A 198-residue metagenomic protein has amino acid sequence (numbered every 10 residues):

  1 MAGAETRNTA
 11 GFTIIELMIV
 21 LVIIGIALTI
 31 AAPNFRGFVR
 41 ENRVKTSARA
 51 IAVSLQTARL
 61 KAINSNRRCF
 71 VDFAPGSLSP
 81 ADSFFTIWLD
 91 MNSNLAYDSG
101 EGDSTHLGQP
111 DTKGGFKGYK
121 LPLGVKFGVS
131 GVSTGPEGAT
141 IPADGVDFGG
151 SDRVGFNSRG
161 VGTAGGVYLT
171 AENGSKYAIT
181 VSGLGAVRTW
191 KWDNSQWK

Functional and structural regions predicted by a protein language model:
A2-R7, M18, I26-R43, R49-Q56 (+4 more regions): N-terminal helix-rich module
A10-V22: N-terminal signal-anchor/signal peptide hydrophobic helix marking the start of the first transmembrane segment
